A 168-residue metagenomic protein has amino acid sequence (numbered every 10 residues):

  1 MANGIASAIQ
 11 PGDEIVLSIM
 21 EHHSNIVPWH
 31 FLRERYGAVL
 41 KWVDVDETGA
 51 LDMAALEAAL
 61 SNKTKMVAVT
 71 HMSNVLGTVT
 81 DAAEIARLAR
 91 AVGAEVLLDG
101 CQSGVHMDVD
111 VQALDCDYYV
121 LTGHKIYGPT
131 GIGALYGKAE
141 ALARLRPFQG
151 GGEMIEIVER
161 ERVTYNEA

Functional and structural regions predicted by a protein language model:
M1-A168: Pyridoxal 5′-phosphate
